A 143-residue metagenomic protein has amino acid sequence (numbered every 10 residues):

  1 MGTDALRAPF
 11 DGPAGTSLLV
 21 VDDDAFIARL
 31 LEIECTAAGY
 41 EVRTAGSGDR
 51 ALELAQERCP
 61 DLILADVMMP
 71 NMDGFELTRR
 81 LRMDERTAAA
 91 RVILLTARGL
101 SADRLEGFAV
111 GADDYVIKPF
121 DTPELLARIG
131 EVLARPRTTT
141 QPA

Functional and structural regions predicted by a protein language model:
R29-A37: Charged docking surfaces used in two-component/phosphorelay signaling
G39-G46, L54: Short hydrophobic/Thr-rich beta-strand motif most characteristic of the beta2 strand and flanking loop of CheY-like
R58-L64: Active-site beta3 strand of CheY-like receiver
M69: Receiver (REC) domain active-site loop signature in two-component systems and cognate sites in sensor histidine kinases
F120-G130: C-terminal output helix
